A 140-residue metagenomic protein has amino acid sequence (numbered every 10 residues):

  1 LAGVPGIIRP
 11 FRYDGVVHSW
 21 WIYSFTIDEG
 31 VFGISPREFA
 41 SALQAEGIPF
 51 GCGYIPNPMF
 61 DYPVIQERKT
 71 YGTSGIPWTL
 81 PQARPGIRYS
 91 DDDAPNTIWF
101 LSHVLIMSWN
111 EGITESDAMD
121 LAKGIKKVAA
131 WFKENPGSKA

Functional and structural regions predicted by a protein language model:
L1-A140: PLP-dependent aminotransferase class I/II
